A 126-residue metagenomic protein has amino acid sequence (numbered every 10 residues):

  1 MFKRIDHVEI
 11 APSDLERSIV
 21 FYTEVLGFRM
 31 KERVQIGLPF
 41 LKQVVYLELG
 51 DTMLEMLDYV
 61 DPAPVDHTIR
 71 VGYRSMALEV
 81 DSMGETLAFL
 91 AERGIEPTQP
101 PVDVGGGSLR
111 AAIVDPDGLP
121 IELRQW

Functional and structural regions predicted by a protein language model:
M1-E16, Y73-M76: N-terminal beta-strand motif that seeds the catalytic metal site of vicinal oxygen chelate
R4, L41-Q43, G72, G107: Exposed loop/turn and edge beta-strand positions of beta-sandwich/beta-sheet ligand-binding modules
A11-M53: Core segments of cupin and vicinal oxygen chelate
F21, G84-F89: Short amphipathic alpha-helices within nucleic acid-binding modules
K31-R33, P39-L41, D61-D66, Q99: A short, acidic/glycine-rich surface segment
V34, L87-W126: Vicinal oxygen chelate
Y59-P62, Q125-W126: Acetyl-CoA-dependent GNAT
I69, M76-M83: Mid-chain, well-packed structural core segment of small domains
